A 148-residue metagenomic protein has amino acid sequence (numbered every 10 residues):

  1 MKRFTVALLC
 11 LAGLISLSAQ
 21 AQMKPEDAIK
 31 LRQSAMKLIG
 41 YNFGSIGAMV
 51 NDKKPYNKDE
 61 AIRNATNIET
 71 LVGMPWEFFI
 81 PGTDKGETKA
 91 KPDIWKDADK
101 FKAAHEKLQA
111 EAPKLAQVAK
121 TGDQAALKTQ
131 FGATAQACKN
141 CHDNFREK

Functional and structural regions predicted by a protein language model:
M1-F4: Positively charged n-region of N-terminal signal peptides that target proteins for export
V6-A7, M36: General helical structural elements
A7-S16: Bacterial N-terminal signal peptides
I15-M23: Sec/Tat signal peptide C-region and signal peptidase I cleavage site
E26-K58, I62-K148: Sequence context surrounding c-type heme c attachment/ligation sites in exported
